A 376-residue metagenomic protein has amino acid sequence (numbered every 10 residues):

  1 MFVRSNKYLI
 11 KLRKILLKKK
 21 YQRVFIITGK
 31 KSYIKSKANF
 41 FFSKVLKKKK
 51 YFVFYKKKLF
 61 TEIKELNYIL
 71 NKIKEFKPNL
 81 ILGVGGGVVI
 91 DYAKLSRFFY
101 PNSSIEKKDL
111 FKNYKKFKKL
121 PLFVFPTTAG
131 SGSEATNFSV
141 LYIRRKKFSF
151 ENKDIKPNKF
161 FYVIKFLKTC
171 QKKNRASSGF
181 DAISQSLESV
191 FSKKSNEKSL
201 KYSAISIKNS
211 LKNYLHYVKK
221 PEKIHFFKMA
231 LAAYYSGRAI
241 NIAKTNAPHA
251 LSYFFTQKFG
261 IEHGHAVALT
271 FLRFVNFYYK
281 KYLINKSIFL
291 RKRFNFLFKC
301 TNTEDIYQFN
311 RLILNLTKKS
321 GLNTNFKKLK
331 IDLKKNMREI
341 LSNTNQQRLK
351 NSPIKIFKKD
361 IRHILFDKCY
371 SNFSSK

Functional and structural regions predicted by a protein language model:
M1-L80: ATP/NTP phosphate-donor binding region
L9-I10, I34-K37, I63, V88-A93 (+2 more regions): Short glycine/serine/threonine-rich phosphate/pyrophosphate-binding segments that cradle anionic phosphate groups
L70, V89-S103, A135-F138: Short Gly/Thr/Asp-enriched flexible loops that form oxyanion-binding sites at enzyme active sites
P78-K94, T127-S133, I261: Glycine/serine-rich anion-binding loops at beta->alpha junctions that coordinate negatively charged ligand groups
P101-S195, I288-F289: A glycine/threonine-rich phosphate-anchoring loop and its flanking beta-alpha core in nucleotide/phosphate-binding
K172-Y235, A239: C-terminal and late-domain segments of enzyme folds
Q257-N336: Gly/Pro-rich interdomain helix-loop hinge
L333-K376: Short, amphipathic C-terminal "tail helix"
